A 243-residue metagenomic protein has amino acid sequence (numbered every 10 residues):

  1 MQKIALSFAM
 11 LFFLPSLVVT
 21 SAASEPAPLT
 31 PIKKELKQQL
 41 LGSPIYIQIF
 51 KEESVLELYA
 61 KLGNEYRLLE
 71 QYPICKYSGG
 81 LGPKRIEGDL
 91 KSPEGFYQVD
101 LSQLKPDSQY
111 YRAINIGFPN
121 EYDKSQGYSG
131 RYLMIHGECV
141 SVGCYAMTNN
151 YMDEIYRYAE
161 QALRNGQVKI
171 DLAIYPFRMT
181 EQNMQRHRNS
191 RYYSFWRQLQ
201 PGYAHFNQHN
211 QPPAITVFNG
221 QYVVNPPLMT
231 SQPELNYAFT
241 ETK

Functional and structural regions predicted by a protein language model:
M1-I4: Positively charged n-region of N-terminal signal peptides that target proteins for export
S7-S16: Bacterial N-terminal signal peptides
T20-P26: Boundary at the C-terminal end of the N-terminal hydrophobic targeting segment
P28-Y46, L58-Y59, I74-G88, E94-D100 (+1 more regions): N-terminal post-signal-peptidase region of extra-cytosolic proteins
L62-N64: Solvent-exposed strand-loop boundary residues in beta-sheet-rich modules
L68-E70: Residue-level detector of beta-propeller blades
G88-E241: Exported/periplasmic cell-wall-interacting domains
